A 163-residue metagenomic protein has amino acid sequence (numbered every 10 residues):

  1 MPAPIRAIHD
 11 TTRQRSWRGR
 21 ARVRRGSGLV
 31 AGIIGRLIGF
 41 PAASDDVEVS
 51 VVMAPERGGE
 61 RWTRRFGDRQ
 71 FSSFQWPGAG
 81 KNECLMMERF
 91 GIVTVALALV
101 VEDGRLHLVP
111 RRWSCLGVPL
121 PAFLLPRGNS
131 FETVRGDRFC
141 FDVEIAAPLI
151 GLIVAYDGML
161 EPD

Functional and structural regions predicted by a protein language model:
M1-R135, F139-V143, Y156: Soluble ligand-binding/transfer domains with enclosed cavities or grooves
C140-D163: C-terminal structured interaction module
